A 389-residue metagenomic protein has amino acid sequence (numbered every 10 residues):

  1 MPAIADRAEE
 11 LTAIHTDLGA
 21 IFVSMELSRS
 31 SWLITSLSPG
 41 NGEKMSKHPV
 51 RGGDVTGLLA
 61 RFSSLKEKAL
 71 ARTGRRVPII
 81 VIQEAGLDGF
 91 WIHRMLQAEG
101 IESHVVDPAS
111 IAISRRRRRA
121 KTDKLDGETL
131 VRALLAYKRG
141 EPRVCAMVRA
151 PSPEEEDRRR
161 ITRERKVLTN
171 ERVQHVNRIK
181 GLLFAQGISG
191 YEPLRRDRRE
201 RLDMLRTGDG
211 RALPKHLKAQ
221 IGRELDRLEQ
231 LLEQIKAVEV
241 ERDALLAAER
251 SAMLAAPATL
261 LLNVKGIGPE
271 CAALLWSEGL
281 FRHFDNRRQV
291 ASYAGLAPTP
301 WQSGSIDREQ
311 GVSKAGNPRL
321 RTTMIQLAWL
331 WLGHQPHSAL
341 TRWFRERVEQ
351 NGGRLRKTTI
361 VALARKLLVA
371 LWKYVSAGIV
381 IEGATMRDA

Functional and structural regions predicted by a protein language model:
M1-H15, K236, V240-A244: Charged, flexible boundary elements
A13-S38, L130, L168: Gly/Thr-rich phosphate-binding beta-strand-loop-beta motif of the actin/hexokinase/Hsp70
R29-G57: Short glycine-rich, Thr/Ser-proximal phosphate-binding strand/loop in the N-terminal lobe of ATP-dependent enzymes
V55-I80: Short, basic/hydrophobic alpha-helical segments
H104-M147, R201-R206, I306-A315, L332: Short alpha-helix plus adjacent loop in nuclease-associated cores
E156-L260, D388: Glycine-rich, often acidic, oxyanion-interacting loops/wings at catalytic, nucleic-acid, or phospho-protein interfaces
P257-R356: Phosphate-backbone recognition surface of nucleic-acid-processing proteins
S305, F344-A389: Low-complexity, acidic/Ser/Thr- and charged residue-rich accessory regions of DNA metabolism proteins
